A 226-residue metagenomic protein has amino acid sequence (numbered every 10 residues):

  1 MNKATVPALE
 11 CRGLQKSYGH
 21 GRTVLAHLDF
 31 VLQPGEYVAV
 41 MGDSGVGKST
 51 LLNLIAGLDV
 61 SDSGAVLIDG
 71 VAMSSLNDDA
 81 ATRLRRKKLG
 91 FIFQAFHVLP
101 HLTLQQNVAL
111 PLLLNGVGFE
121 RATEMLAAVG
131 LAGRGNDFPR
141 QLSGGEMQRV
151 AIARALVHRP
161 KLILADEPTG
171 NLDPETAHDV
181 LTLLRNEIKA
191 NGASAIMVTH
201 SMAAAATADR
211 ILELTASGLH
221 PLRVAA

Functional and structural regions predicted by a protein language model:
M1-V6, A225-A226: Short, low-complexity, intrinsically disordered N-terminal peptides in bacterial proteins
V6-A216: ABC family nucleotide-binding domain
S217-A226: Conserved beta-strand-loop-alpha-helix hinge in the C-terminal portion of ABC ATPase nucleotide-binding domains
